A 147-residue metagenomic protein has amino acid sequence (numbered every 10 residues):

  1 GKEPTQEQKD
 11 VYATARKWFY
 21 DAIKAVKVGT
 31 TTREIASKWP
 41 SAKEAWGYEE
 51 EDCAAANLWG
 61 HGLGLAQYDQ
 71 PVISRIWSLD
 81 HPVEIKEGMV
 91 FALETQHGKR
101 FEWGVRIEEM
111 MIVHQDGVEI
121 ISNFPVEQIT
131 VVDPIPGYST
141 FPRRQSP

Functional and structural regions predicted by a protein language model:
G1-P147: Active-site neighborhoods and metal-handling regions in enzymes and metal-associated proteins
